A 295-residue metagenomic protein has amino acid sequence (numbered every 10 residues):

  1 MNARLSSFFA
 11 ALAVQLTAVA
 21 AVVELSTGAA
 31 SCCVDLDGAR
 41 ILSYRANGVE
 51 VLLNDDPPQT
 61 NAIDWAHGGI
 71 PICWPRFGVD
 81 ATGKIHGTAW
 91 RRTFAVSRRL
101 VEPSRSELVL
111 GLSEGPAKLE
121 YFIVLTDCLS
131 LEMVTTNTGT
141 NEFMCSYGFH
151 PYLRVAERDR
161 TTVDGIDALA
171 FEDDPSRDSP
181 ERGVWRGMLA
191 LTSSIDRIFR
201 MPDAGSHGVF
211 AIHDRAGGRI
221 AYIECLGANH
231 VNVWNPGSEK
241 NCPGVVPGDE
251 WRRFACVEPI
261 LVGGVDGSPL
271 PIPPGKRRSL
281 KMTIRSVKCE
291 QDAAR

Functional and structural regions predicted by a protein language model:
L5-H67, S206-N229, G237, K276-A293: Beta-strand-rich N-terminal accessory domains
F9, T82-T126: Extended, loop-rich substrate-binding clefts of extracytoplasmic carbohydrate-active enzymes
Q15-A21, S97-S106, D203-G205, D249-E250: Short, ordered beta-strand-loop transition motifs
V23, C32, L108-L110, L119-Y121 (+5 more regions): Hydrophobic residues positioned within well-ordered beta-strands of beta-sheet architectures
G111-L153: Acidic, contiguous internal or C-terminal segments within carbohydrate-active enzymes that form a structured patch used
F122-D127, P269-K281: Acidic/histidine-enriched ion/cofactor-binding microenvironments in catalytic or ligand-binding pockets
E142-M144, Y152-H230: Active-site/ligand-binding surface loops and adjacent short beta/alpha elements that line catalytic pockets across
S193-L270, P274: Acidic/His-leaning functional-site neighborhoods
